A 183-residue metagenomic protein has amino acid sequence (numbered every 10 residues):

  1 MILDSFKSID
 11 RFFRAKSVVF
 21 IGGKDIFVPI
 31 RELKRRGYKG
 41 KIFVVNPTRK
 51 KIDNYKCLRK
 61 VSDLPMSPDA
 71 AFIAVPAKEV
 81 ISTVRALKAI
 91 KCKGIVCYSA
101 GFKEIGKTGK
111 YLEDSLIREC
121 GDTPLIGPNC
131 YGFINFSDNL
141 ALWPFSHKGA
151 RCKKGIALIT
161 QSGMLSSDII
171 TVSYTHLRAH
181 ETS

Functional and structural regions predicted by a protein language model:
M1-K39: Hydrophobic, well-ordered beta-alpha structural blocks that scaffold small-molecule cofactor pockets
D25, N46-R49, S99-I105, N129-Y131: Short, ordered loop/turn segments at secondary-structure junctions
R36-I52: NAD(P)-binding Rossmann-fold cofactor-contacting core
V44-N46, C97, P124-N129, I134-N135 (+1 more regions): General beta-strand structural signal in soluble alpha/beta enzymes
S62-T83: Rossmann-like NAD(P)-binding element
E79-S99: Rossmann-fold NAD(P) dinucleotide-binding segment
G101-G121: Rossmann-fold NAD(P)-binding glycine/threonine-rich loop
H176-S183: Single conserved hydrophobic/aromatic residue that forms the stacking wall/gate of nucleotide- or nucleobase-binding
